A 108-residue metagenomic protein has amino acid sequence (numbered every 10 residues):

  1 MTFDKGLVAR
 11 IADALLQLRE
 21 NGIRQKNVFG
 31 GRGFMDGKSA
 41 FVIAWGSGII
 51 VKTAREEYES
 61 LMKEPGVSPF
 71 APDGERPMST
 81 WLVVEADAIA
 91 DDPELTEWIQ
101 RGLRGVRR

Functional and structural regions predicted by a protein language model:
M1-R108: Charge-dense, helix-prone N-terminal extensions
